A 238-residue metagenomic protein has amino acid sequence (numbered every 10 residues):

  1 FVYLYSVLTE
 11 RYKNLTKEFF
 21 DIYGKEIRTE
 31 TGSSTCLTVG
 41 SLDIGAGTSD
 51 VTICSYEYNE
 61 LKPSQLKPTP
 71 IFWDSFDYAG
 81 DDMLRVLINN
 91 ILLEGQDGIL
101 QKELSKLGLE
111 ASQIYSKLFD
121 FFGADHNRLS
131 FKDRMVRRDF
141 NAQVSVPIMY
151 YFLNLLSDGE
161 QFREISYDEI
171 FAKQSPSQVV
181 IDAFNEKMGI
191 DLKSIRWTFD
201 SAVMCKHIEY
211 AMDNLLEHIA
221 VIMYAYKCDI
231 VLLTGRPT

Functional and structural regions predicted by a protein language model:
F1-K13, D81, R85-N89, Y210 (+1 more regions): Glycine-rich phosphate-binding/hydrolytic loop that grips phosphoryl groups
F1-V39: Nucleotide/phosphate-binding catalytic cleft detector across ATP-hydrolyzing and phosphate-transferring enzymes
G24-T38, G123-A142, I190-I195, F199: Intrinsically disordered, low-complexity acidic Ser/Thr-rich regulatory segments
K25-E30, L37-S41, F72-D77, E217-M223 (+1 more regions): Generic recognition of flexible, low-complexity loop/linker segments
S33-D50, C54-E57, A79-D81, G235-P237: A short acidic Gly-Thr/Ser loop motif
I53-M188: Phosphate-binding glycine-rich/basic clefts of nucleotide- and phosphate-handling proteins, predominantly
F184-M223: Adenine-nucleotide phosphate-binding core of ATP-dependent small-molecule kinases
C228-T238: Glycine-rich phosphate-binding loops at beta-strand->alpha-helix junctions
